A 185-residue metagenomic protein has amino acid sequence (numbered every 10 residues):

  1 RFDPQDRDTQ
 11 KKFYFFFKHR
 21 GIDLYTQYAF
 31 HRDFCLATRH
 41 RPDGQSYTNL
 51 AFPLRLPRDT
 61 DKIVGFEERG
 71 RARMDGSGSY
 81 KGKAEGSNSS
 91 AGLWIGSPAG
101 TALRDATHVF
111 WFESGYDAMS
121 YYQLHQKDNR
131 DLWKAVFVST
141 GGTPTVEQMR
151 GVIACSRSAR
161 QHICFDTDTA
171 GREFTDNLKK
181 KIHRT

Functional and structural regions predicted by a protein language model:
R1-G92: Basic, glycine-enriched DNA-binding surface that flanks or lies within the catalytic cores of DNA
K18-H19, Q123, R184: Residues at alpha-helix termini
S46-T48, T60, L103-A106, G115: Short, well-ordered loop/turn elements at secondary-structure boundaries
P57-K62, A102-R104, D128-L132: Short, solvent-exposed loop/turn segments that connect beta-strands within catalytic domains and beta-strand-rich
N88-R104, V146-H162, K180-R184: Short, basic/hydrophobic alpha-helical segments
H108-A170: Acidic, glycine-rich catalytic loops of TOPRIM or P-loop NTPase phosphate-binding modules used across DNA replication
I163-H183: Mg2+-dependent endonuclease catalytic cores in nucleic-acid-processing enzymes, primarily RNase H-like
